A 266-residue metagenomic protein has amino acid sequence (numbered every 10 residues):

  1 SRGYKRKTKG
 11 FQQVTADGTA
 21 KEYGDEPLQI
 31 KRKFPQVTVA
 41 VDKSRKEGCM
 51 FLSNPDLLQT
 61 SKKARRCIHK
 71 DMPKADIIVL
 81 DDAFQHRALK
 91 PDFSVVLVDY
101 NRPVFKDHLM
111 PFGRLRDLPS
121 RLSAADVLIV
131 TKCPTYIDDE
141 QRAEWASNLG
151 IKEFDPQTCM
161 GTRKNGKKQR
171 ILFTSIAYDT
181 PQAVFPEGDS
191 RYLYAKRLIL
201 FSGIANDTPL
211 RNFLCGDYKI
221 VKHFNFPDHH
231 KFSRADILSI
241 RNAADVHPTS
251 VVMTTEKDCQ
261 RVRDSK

Functional and structural regions predicted by a protein language model:
R2-K164: Phosphate/Mg2+-binding loops and adjacent switch elements in nucleotide/diphosphate-handling enzyme cores
K43-R45, A205, K257: Short beta->alpha linker loops
E47-M50, T208, N212, Q260: Alpha-helical elements of the RecA-like P-loop NTPase motor core of helicases
P103-T249: C-terminal accessory "lid"/substrate-recognition subdomains
K132, T255-K257: Short secondary-structure boundary segments
F232, C259-R261: Acidic, metal-coordinating catalytic cores used for nucleic-acid/nucleotide bond scission and strand-transfer chemistry
D264-K266: Short acidic, glycine/proline-enriched helix-loop-strand junctions
